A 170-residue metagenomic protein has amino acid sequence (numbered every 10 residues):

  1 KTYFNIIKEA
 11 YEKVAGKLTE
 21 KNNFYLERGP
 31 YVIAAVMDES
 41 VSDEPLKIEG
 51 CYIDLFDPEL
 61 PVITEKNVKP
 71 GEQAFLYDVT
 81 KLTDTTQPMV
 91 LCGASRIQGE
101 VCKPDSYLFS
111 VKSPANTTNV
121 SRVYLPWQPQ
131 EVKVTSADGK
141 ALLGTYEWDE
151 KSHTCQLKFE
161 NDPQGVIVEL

Functional and structural regions predicted by a protein language model:
K1-P104: A conserved amphipathic helix/loop scaffold that creates a polar/acidic microenvironment used either to coordinate
L26-G29, E100-Y107, Y146-H153, N161: Short, ordered beta-strand-loop transition motifs
Y31-V36, S106-S113, V132: Short, well-ordered beta-strand segments enriched in hydrophobic/aromatic residues
M37-G50, K112-Q130: Surface-exposed beta-strand/loop patches in extracellular or lumenal glycoproteins
E49-E65, K133-L157: Solvent-exposed beta-strand/loop surfaces of large extracellular or lumenal domains
I63, P70-Q73, N116-T118, N161-Q164: Solvent-exposed, conformationally flexible loop/turn segments
T64-K66, G99, F109-V111, C155-F159: Beta-strand-rich interaction surfaces with strong enrichment in secreted/lumenal proteins
T154-L170: Surface-exposed interaction regions enriched in Ser/Thr/Asp/Glu that occur as long low-complexity tracts or repetitive
